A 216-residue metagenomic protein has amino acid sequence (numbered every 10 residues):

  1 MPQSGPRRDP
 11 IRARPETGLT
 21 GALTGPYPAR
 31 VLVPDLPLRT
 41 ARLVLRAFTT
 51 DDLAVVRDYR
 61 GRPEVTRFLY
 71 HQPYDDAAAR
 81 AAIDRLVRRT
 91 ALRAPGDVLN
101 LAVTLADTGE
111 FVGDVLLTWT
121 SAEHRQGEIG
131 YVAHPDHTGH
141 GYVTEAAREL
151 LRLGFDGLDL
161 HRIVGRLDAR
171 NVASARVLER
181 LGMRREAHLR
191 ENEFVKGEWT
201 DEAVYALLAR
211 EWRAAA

Functional and structural regions predicted by a protein language model:
P2-D136, L153, G157, E191 (+1 more regions): GNAT-family acyltransferases
T49, G113, N171, R180-G182: Conserved phosphate-binding and hydrolysis motifs of nucleotide-dependent enzymes
Y131-A133, G139-D156, V172-R180: Conserved acetyl-CoA-binding loop-helix of GNAT-fold acetyltransferases
G157-R166: Conserved GNAT acetyl-CoA-binding A-motif
L167, S174, E186, E198-D201: Short histidine
E179-L189: Conserved acetyl-CoA-binding loop of GNAT-fold acetyltransferases
